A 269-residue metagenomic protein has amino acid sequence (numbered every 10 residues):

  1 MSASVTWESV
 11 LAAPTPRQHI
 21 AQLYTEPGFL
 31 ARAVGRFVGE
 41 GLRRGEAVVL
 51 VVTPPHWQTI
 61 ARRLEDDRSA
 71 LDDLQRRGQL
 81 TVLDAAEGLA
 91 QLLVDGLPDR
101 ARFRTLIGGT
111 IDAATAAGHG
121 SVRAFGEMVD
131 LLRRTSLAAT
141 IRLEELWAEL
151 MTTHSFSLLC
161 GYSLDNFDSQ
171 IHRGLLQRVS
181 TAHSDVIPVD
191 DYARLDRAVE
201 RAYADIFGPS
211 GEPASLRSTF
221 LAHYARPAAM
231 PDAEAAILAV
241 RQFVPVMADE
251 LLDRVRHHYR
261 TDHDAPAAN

Functional and structural regions predicted by a protein language model:
M1-N269: Non-catalytic regulatory/interaction regions at protein termini and inter-domain linkers
